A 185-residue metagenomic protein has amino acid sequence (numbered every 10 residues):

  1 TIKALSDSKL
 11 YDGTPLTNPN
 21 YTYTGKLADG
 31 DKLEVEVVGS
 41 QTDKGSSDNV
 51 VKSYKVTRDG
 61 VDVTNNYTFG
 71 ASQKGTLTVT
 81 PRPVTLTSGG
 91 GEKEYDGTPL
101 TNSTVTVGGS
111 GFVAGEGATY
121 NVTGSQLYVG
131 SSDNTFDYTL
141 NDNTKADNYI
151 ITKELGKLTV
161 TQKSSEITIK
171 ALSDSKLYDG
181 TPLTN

Functional and structural regions predicted by a protein language model:
T1-N185: Short loop/turn motifs that initiate or flank beta-strands
